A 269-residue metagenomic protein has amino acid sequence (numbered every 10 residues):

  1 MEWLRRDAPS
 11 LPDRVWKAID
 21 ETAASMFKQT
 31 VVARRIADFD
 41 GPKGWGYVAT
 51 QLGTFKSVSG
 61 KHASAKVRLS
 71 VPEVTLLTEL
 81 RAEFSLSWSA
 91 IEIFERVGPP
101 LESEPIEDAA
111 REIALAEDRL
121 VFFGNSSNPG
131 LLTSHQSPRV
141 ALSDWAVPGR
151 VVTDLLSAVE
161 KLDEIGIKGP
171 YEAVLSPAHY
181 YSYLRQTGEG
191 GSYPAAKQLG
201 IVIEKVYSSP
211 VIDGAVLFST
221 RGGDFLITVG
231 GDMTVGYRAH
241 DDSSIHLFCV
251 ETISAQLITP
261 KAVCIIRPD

Functional and structural regions predicted by a protein language model:
M1-V71, L226, G230, G236-S244: N-terminal "assembly arms/tails" that initiate or stabilize quaternary assembly in self-assembling proteins
E2-W3, P42-G44, Q186-D269: Sequence/fold signature of self-assembling virion shell proteins
Q51-P99: Long, hydrophobic/aromatic-enriched structural stretches that serve as scaffold segments
E73, E160-D163, V235-Y237: A generic local secondary-structure boundary/capping motif
S85-K161: Alpha-helical scaffold segments that mediate packing/assembly in large oligomeric complexes
S87-S89, S176-H179, T259: Helix N-cap / beta->alpha transition motif
N128, K168-E172, D213-A215, S244: Short, surface-exposed beta-edge/turn micro-motifs
L132-Q198: Extended, solvent-exposed, turn-rich assembly/linker loops in the middle of proteins
